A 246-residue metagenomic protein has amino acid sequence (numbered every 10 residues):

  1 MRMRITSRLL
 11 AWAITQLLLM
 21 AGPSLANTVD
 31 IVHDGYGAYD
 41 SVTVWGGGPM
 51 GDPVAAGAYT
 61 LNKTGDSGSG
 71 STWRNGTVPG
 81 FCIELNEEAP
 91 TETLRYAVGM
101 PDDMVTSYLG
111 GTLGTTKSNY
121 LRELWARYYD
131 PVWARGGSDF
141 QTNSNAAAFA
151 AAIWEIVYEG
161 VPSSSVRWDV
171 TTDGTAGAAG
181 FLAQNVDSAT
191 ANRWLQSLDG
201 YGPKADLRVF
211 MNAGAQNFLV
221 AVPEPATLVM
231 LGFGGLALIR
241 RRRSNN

Functional and structural regions predicted by a protein language model:
R2-A13: Bacterial N-terminal signal peptides that target proteins for export
A11-A21: Bacterial N-terminal signal peptides
G22-A26: Sec/Tat signal peptide C-region and signal peptidase I cleavage site
N27-A221: Short, surface-exposed polybasic-aromatic patches that bind anionic ligands, especially phosphate groups
P223-R241: A short, hydrophobic C-terminal helix/tail in secreted or cell-surface proteins
R243-N246: Short, charged juxtamembrane terminal tails flanking transmembrane helices
